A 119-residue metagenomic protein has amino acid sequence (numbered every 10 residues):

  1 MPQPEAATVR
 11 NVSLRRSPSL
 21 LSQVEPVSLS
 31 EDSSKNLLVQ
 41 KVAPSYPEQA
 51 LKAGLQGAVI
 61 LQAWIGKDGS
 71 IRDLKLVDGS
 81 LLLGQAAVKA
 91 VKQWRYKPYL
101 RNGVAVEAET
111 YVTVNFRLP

Functional and structural regions predicted by a protein language model:
P2-A53, K89-V91: Acidic, low-complexity proline/glycine/alanine-rich linker and hinge segments
K41-V42, Q62-W64: Secondary-structure boundary/capping motif
Q49, A53-I60, G66-N102, E107: A short, well-structured alpha-helical segment
T110: Residues that flank catalytic or metal-binding motifs in active/ligand-binding sites
L118-P119: Short, solvent-exposed mixed-charge patches
